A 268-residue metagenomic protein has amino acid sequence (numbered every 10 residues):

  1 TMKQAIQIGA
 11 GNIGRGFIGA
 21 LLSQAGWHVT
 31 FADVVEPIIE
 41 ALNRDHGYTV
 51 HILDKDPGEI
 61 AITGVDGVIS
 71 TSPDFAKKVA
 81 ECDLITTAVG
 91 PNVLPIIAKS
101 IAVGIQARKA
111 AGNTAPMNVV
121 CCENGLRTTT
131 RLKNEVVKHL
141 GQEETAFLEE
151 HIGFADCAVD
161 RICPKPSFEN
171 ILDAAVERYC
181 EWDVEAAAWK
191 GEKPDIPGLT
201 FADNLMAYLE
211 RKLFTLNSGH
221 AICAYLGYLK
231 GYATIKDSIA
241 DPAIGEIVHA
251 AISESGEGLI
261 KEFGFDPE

Functional and structural regions predicted by a protein language model:
M2-I8, N12-E268: Substrate/ligand-engaging "lid" and interaction regions
